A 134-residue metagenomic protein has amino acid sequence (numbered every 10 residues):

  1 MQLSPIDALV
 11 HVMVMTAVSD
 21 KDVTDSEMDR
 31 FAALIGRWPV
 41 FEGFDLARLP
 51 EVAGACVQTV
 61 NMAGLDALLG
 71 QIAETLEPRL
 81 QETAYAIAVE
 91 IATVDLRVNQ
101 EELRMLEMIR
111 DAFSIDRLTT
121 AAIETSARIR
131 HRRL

Functional and structural regions predicted by a protein language model:
M1-L134: Small-residue-enriched hydrophobic alpha-helices in membranes
